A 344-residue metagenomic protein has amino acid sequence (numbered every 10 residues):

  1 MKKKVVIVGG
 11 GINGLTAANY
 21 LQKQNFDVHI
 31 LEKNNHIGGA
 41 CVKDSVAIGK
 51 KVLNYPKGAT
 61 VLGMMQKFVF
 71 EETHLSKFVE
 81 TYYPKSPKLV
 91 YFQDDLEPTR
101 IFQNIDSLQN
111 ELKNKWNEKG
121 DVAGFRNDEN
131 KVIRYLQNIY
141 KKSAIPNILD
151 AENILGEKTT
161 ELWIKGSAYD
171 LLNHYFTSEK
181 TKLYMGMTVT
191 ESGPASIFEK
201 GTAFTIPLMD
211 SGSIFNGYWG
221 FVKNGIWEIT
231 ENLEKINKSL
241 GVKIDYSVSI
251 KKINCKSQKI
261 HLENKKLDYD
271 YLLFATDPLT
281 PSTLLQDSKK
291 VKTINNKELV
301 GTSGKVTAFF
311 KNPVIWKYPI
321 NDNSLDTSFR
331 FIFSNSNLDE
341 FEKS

Functional and structural regions predicted by a protein language model:
K3-R134: N-terminal glycine-rich phosphate/pyrophosphate-binding loop and immediately adjacent elements
G10, T16, S107, G124 (+6 more regions): Generic recognition of stable, solvent-exposed alpha-helical segments in well-folded globular domains
Q24, L171-Y175, N232, I236-L240 (+2 more regions): Generic, well-ordered alpha-helical scaffold segments in large soluble proteins
E32, Y83, L183-Y184, Y246 (+1 more regions): General beta-strand structural signal in soluble alpha/beta enzymes
D95-K200: Rossmann-like flavin
I154, M187, G212-F221, S303: Glycine- and acidic
L208-K252: Helical element adjacent to the flavin cofactor pocket in flavoenzyme catalytic cores
V248-S344: Mid-domain catalytic core of redox enzymes that form a hydrophobic substrate pocket/lid adjacent to a catalytic redox
